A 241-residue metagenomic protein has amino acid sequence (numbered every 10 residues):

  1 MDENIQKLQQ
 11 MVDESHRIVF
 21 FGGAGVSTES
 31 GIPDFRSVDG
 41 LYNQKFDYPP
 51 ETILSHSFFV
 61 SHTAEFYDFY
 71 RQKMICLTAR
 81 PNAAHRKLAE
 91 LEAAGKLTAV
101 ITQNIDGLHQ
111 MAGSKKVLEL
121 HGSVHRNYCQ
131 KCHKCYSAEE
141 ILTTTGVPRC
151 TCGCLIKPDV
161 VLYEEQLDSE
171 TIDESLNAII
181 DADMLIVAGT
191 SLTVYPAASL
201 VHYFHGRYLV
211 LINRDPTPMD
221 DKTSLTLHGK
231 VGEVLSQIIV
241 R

Functional and structural regions predicted by a protein language model:
M1-R241: Conserved catalytic core of sirtuin-type NAD+-dependent deacylases
